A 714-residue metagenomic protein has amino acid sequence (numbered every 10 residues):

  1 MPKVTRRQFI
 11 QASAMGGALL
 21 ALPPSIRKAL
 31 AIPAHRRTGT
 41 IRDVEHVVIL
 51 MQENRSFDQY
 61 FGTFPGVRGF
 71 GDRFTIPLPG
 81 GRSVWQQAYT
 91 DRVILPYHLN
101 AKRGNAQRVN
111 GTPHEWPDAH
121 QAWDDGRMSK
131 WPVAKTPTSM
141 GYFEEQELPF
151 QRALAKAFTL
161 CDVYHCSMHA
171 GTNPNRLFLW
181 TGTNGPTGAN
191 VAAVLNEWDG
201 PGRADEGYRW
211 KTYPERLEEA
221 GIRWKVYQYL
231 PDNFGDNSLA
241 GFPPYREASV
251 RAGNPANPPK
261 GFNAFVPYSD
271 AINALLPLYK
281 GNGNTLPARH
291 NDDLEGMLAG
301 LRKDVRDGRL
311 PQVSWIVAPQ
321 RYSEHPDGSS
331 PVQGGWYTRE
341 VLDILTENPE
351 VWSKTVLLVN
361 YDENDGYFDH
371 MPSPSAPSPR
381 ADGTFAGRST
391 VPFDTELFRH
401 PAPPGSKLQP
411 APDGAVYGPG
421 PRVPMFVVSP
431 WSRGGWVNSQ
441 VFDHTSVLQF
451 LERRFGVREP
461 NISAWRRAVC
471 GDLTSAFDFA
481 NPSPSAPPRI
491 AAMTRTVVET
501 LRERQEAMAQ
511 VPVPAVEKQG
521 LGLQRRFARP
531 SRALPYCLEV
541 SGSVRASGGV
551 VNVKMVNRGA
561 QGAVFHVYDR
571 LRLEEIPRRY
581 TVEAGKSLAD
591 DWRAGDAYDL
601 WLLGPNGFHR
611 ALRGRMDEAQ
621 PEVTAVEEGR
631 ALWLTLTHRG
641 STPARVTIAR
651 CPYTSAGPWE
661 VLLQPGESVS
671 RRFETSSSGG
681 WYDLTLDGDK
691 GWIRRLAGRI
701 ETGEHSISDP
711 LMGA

Functional and structural regions predicted by a protein language model:
P2-A714: N-terminal pro-sequences and low-complexity stem/linker regions of secreted or lumenal proteins
